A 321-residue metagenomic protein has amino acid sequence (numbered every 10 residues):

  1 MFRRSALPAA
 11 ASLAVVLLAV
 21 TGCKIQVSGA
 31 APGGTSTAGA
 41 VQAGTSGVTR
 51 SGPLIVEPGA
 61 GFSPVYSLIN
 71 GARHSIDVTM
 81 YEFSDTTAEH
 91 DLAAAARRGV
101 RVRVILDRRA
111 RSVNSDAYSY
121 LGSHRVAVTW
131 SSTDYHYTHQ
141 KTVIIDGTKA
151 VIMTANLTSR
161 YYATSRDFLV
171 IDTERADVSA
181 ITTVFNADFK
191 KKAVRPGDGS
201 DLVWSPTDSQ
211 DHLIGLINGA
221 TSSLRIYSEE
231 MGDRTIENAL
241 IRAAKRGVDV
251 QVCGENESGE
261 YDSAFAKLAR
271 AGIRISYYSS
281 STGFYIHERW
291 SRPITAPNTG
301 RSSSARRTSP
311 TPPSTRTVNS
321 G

Functional and structural regions predicted by a protein language model:
F2-F62, T87-A150, A155, S159-G197 (+4 more regions): PLD/PLD-like phosphodiesterase catalytic module centered on the HKD motif
G61-F62, Y66-H74, S209-S222: Secondary-structure "cap/kink" motif recognition
H74-V78, I226-S228: A short, Trp-centered hydrophobic/proline-enriched beta-strand micro-motif
S84: Basic, Lys/Arg-rich alpha-helical nucleic-acid-recognition elements, primarily the DNA-binding modules of transcription
